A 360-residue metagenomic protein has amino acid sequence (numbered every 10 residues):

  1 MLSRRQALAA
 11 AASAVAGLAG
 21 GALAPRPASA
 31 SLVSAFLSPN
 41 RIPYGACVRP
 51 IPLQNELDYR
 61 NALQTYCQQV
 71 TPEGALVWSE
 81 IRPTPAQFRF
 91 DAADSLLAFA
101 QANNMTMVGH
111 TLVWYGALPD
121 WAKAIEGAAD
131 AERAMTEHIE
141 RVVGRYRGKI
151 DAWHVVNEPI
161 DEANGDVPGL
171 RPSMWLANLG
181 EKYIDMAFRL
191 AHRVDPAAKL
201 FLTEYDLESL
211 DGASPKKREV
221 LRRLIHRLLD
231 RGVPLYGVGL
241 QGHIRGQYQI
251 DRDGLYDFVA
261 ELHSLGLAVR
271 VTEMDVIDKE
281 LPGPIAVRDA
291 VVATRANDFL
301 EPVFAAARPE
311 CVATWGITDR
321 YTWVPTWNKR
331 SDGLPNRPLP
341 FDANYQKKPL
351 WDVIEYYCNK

Functional and structural regions predicted by a protein language model:
M1-L18: N-terminal secretory signal peptides and thylakoid transit peptides that target proteins across membranes
A22-C47: C-terminal segment of N-terminal export signals and the immediately downstream linker at the start of the mature
F36-P39, D58-C67, S95-N104, G144-R147 (+3 more regions): Acidic (Asp/Glu)-rich catalytic clusters
P52-Q64, M135-I139, K216-H226, A296-F299: Short, acidic/polar
V70, A100, W153, V238 (+2 more regions): Conserved, mostly hydrophobic/aromatic
T71-V77, R82, A92-L207, D278: Substrate-binding cleft and catalytic face of glycoside hydrolase catalytic domains, especially the flexible beta-alpha
R145, H154, E158-N164, G169-A177 (+6 more regions): Aromatic-rich peripheral "rim/lid" segments of glycoside hydrolase catalytic domains that contact and position glycan
E181, D185-M186, K199, R218-R223 (+2 more regions): Glycoside hydrolase catalytic-domain groove-lining segments
